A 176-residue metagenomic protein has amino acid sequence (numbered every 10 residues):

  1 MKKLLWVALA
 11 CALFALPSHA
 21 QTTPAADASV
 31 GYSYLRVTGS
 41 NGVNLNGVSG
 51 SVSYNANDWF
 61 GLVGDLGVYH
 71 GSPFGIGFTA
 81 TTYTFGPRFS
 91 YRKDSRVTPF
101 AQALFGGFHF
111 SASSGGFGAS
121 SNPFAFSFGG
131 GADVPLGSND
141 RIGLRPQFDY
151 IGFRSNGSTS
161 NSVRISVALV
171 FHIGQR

Functional and structural regions predicted by a protein language model:
M1-T23, G174-R176: Cleavable N-terminal export/targeting peptides
W6, N156-V167, I173-R176: Short glycine/proline-enriched turn or capping motifs at secondary-structure junctions
L9-L13, S95, F148, G152-R154 (+1 more regions): Enrichment for repetitive, rod-forming helical segments
A10, Y32, V163: Extended interaction regions within the primary functional domain
H19-A56, L62, L66-H70, F105 (+2 more regions): Short glycine/proline- and aromatic-enriched beta-strand/turn motifs that initiate or cap beta-hairpins
H19-Q21, V37-V43, P73-F78, S114-S121 (+1 more regions): Outer-membrane beta-barrel domain signature
A20-A25, G39-G42, W59, R92-T98 (+3 more regions): Short loop/turn motifs that connect adjacent beta-strands in outer-membrane beta-barrel proteins
S51-P146, Y150, S166: Gram-negative (and chloroplast) outer-membrane scaffold detector with strong preference for beta-barrel transmembrane
